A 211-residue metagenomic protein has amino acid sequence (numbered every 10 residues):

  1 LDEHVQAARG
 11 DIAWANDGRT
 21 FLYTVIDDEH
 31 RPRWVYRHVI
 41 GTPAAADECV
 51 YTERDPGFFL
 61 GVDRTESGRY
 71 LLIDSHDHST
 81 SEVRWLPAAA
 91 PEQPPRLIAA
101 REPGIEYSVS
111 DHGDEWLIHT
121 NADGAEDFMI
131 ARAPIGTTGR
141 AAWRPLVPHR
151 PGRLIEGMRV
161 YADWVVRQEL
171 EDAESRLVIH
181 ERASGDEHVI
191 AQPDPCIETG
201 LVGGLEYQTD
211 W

Functional and structural regions predicted by a protein language model:
L1-W211: Peripheral, non-catalytic segments that deliver or gate enzyme domains
